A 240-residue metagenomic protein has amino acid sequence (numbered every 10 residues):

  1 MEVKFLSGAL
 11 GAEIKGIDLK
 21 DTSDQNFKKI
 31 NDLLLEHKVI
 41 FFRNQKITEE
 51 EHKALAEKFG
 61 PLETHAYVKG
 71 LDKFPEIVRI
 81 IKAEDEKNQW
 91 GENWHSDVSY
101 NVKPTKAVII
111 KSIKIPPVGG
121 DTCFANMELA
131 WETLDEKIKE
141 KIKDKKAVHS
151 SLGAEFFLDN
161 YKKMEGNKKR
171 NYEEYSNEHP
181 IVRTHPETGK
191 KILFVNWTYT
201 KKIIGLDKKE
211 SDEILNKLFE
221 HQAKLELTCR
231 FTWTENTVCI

Functional and structural regions predicted by a protein language model:
M1-T237: Non-heme Fe(II) oxygenase catalytic core, chiefly the N-lobe of the double-stranded beta-helix
